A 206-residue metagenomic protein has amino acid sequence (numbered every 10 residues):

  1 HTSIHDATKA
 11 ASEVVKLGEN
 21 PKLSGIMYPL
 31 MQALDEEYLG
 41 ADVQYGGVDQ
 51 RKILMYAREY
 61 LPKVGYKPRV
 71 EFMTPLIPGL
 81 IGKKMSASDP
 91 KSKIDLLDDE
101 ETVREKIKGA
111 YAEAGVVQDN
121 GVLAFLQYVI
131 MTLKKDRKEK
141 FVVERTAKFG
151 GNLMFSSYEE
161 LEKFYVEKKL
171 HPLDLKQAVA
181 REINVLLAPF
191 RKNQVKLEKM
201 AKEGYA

Functional and structural regions predicted by a protein language model:
H1-M73: Divalent-metal (Mg2+/Mn2+/Ca2+)-assisted nucleotide/phosphate chemistry catalytic cores
A33, L39, R51-A206: Conserved nucleotide- and phosphate/pyrophosphate-binding catalytic cores in adenylate/nucleotidyl-handling enzymes
